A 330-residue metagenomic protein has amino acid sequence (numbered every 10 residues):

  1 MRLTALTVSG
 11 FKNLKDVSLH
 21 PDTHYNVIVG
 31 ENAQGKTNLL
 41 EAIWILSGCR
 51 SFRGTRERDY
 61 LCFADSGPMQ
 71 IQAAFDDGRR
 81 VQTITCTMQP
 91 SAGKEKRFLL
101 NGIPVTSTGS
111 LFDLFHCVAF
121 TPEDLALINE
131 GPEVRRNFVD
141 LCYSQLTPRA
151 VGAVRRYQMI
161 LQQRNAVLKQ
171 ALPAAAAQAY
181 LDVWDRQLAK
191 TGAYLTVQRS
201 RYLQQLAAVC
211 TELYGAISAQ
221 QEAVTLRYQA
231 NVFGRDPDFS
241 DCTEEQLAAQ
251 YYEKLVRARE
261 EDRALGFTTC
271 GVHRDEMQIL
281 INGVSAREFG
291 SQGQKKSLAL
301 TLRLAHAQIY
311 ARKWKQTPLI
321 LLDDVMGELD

Functional and structural regions predicted by a protein language model:
M1-E31, L172-L321, G327-E328: Conserved NTPase motor "head" modules and their coupling/switch loops across ABC/AAA+ ATPases, GTPases, and GHKL ATPases
Y25, I43, P122-D124, G283: ABC ATPase nucleotide-binding domain signature
K36: Conserved lysine of the Walker
I45-R56, A305-W314: Post-Walker A helix-loop "phosphate-sensing" segment adjacent to the P-loop in P-loop NTPases
G48-V134, D140-A150, V209-E212, L247 (+1 more regions): Nucleotide-state sensing region of NTPase/ATPase domains
T108, E328-D330: Conserved ATPase-coupling elements of RecA-like P-loop NTPase cores
S110-C117, T121-K190, K315: A conserved P-loop NTPase coupling/switch region
